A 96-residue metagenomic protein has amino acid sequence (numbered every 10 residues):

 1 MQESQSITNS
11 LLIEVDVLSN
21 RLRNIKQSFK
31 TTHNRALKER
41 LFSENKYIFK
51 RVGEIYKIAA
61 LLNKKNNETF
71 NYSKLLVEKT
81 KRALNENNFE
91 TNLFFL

Functional and structural regions predicted by a protein language model:
M1-S19: Short, charge/polar-rich alpha-helical segments
M1-S6, N71-L96: Terminal, compositionally biased segments
L11, L18-T32, I48, I55-Y56: Non-transmembrane amphipathic alpha-helical segments
V15-L22, E44, R51, L76 (+2 more regions): Amphipathic alpha-helices that form helix-helix packing interfaces
R35-K50, F70-L75: Short, charged, amphipathic alpha-helical segments
Y47-N67, N85-L93: Amphipathic alpha-helical coiled-coil segments
